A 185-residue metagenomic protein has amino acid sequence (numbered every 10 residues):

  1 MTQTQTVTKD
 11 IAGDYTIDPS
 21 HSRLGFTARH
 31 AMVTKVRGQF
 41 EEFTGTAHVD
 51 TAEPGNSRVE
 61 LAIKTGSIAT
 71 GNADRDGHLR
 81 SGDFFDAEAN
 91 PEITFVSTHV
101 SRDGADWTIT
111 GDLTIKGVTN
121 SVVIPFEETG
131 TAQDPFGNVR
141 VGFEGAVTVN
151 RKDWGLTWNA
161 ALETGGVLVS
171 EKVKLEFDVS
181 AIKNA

Functional and structural regions predicted by a protein language model:
M1-A185: Low-complexity, acidic/polar, glycine-enriched regions of mature
